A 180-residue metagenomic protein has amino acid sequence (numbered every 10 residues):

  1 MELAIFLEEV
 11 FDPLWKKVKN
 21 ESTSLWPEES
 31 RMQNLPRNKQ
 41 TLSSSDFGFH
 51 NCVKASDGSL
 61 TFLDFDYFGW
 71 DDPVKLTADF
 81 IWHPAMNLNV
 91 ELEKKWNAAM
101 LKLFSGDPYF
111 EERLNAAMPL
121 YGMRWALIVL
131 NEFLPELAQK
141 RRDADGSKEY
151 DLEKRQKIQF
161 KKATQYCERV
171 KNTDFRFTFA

Functional and structural regions predicted by a protein language model:
M1-S45, S56, F110, N172-T178: An alpha-helical support segment within catalytic cores of ATP-dependent transferases
E2-I5, E9, L127-A180: ATP/Mg2+ or Mg2+-diphosphate-binding catalytic cores that bind nucleotide phosphates or diphosphates via glycine-rich
K17, L25-E28, F62, K94-R113: Short amphipathic alpha-helical segments and their helix-coil junctions
N38, R113-A117, Y150, K154: Short, solvent-exposed segments of well-ordered alpha helices
L42-S45, F62-D64, L127: Short beta-strand segments
H50-F80: Catalytic activation segment of kinase domains across protein kinase-like and atypical kinase folds
Y67, M86, A116: Short, charged/polar micro-motifs that form catalytic or ligand-binding hotspots
P73-P108, P119-Q139: Active-site activation/catalytic loop segments of kinase-like enzymes and analogous catalytic loops in related
